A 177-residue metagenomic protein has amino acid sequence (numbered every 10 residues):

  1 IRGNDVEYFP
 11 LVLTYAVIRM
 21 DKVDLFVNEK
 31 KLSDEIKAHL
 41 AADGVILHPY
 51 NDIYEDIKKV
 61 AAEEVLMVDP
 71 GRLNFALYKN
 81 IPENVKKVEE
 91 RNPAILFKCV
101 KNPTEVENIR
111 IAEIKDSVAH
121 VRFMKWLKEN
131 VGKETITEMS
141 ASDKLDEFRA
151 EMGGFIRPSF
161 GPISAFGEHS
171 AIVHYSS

Functional and structural regions predicted by a protein language model:
I1-S177: Active-site neighborhoods and metal-handling regions in enzymes and metal-associated proteins
